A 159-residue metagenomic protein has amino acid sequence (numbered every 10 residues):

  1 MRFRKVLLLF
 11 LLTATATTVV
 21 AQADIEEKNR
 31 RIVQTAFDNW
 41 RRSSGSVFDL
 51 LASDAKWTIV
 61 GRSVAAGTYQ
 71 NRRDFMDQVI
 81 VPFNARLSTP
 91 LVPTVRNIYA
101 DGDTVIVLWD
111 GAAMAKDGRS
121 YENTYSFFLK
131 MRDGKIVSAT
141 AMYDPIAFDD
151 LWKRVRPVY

Functional and structural regions predicted by a protein language model:
M1-L7: Bacterial N-terminal signal peptides that target proteins for export
L11-L50, V155-Y159: Short, low-complexity N-terminal intrinsically disordered segments enriched in polar/charged residues
Q22-E26, V64-R72, G118: Alpha-helix initiation/capping motif
Q22-I25, V81-Y159: A beta-strand edge to alpha-helix "cap/lid" segment located at domain peripheries
V33, S46-F48, A55, F75 (+3 more regions): Hydrophobic pocket/interface hotspot
A36-S43, L50, D54-W57, P82-R86 (+1 more regions): Structured segments of extracytoplasmic/periplasmic soluble domains in secreted or envelope-associated proteins
S53-A100: A solvent-exposed, acidic/Ser-Thr-rich amphipathic alpha-helical stretch
